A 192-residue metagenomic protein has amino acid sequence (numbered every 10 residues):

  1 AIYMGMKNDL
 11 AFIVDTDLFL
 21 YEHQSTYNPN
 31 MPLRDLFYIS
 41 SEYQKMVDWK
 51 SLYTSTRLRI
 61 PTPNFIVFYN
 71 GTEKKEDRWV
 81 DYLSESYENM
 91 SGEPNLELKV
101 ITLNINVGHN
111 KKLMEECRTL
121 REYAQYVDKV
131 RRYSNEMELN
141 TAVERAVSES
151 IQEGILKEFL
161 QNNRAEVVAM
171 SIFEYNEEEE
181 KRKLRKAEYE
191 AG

Functional and structural regions predicted by a protein language model:
A1-A191: Elongated, amphipathic alpha-helical interaction scaffolds
